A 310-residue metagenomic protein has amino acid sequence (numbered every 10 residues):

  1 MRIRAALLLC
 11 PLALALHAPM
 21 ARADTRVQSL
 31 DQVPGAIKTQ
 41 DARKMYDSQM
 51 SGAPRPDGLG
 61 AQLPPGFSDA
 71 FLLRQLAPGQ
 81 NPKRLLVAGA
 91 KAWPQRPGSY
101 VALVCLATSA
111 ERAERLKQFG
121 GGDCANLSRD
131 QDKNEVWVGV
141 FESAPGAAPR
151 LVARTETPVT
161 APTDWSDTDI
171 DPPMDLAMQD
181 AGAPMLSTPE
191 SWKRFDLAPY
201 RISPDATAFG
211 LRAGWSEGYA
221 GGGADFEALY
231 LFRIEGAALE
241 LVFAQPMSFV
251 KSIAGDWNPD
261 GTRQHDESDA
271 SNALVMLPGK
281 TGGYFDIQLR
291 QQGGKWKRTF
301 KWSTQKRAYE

Functional and structural regions predicted by a protein language model:
M1-L8: Bacterial N-terminal signal peptides that target proteins for export
R22-G98, T108-A110, L116-G122, L127-S128 (+1 more regions): Acidic, small-residue rich beta-repeat scaffolds with periodic aromatic anchors
L103-E111, G210-E217, L289-G293: Generic short beta-strand segments
C124-R201: Short N-terminal edge-element motif at the start of the domain
T155-W165, D169-L176, A208-L211, F226-I253: Long, charged/polar, surface-exposed segments that mediate recognition or autoinhibition
W192, Y200-E217: A long, hydrophobic alpha-helical segment
